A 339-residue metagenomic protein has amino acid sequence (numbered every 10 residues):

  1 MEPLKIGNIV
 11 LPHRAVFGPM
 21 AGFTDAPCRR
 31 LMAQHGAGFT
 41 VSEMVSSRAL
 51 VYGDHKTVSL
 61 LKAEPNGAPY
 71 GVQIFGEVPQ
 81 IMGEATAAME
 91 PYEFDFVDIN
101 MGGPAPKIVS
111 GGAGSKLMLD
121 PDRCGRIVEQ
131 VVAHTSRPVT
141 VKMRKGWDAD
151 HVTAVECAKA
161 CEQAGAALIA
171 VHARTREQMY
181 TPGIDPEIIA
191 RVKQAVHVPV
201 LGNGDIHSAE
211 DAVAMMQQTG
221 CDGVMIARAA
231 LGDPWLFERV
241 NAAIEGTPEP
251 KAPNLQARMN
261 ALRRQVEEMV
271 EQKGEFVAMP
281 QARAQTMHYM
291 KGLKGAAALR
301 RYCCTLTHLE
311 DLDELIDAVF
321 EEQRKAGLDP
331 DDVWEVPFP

Functional and structural regions predicted by a protein language model:
M1-P3, L11, A15, A21 (+7 more regions): Alpha/beta catalytic cores of nucleotide-metabolism and tRNA/nucleoside-modifying enzymes
E2-G7, M20-D95: Glycine-rich, positively charged N-terminal anion/phosphate-binding segment
L4-V16, R48-P69, G103-G111, V131-T140 (+1 more regions): N-terminal small/glycine-rich loop or linker at the start of catalytic domains across soluble metabolic enzymes
A15-P19, T40-S42, Y70-I74, V97 (+4 more regions): Hydrophobic faces of well-ordered beta-strands that scaffold small-molecule active sites in alpha/beta enzyme cores
M20-G22, V45-S47, F75-E77, G102-P104 (+4 more regions): Active-site beta-loop-alpha junctions enriched in small/polar residues
Q34, G83-A113, P121-V200, A214 (+1 more regions): Alpha/beta enzyme core
